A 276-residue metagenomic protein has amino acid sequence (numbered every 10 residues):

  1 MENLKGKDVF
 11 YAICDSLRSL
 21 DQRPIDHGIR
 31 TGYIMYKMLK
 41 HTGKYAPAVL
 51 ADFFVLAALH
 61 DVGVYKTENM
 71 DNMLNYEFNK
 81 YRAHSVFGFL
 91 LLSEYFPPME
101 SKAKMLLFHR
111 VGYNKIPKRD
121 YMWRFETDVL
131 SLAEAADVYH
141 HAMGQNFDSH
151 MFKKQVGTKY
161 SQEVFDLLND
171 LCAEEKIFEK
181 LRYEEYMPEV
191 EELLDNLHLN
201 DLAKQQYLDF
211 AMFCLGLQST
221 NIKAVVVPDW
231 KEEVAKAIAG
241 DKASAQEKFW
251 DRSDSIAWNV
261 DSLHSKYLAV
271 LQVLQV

Functional and structural regions predicted by a protein language model:
E2-V276: Histidine- and acidic-residue-rich, metal-dependent catalytic cores
